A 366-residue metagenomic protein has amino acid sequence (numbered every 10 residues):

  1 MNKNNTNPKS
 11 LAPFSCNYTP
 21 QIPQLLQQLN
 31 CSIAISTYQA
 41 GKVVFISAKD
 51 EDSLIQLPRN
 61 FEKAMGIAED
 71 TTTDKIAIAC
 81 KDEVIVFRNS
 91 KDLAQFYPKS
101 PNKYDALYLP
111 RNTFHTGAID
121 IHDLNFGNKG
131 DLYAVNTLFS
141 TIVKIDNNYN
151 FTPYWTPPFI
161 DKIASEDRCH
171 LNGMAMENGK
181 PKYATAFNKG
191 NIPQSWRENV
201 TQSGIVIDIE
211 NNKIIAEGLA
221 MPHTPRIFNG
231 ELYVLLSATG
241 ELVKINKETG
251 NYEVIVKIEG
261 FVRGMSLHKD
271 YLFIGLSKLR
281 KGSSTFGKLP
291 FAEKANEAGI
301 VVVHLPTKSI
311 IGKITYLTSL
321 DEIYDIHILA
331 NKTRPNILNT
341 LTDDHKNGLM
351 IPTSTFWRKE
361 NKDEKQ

Functional and structural regions predicted by a protein language model:
N2-Q366: Sequence-structural signature of mature extracellular/luminal beta-sheet repeat domains, prominently beta-propellers
